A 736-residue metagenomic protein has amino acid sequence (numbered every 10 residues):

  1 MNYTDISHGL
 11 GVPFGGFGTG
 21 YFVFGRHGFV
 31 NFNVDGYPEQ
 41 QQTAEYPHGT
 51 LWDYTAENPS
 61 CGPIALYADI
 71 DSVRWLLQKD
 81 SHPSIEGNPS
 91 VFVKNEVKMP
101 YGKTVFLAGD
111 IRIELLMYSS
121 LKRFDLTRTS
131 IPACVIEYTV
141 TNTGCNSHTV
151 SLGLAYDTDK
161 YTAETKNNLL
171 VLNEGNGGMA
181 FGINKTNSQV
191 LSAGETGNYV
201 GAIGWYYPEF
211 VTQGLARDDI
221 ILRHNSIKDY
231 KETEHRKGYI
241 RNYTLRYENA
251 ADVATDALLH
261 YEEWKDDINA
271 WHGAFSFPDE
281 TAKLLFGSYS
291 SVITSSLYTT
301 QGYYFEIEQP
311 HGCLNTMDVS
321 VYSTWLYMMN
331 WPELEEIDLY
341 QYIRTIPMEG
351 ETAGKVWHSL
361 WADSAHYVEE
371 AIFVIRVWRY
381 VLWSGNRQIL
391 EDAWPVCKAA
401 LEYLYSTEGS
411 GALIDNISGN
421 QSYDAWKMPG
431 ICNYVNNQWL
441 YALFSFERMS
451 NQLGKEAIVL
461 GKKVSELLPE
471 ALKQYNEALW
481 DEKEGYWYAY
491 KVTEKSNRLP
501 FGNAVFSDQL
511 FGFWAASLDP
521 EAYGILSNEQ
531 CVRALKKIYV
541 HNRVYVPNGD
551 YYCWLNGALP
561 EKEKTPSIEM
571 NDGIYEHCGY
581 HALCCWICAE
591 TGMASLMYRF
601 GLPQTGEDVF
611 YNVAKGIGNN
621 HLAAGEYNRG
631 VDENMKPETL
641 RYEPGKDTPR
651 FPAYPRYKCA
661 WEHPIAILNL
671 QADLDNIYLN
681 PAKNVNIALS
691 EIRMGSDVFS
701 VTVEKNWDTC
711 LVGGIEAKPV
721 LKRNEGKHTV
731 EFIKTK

Functional and structural regions predicted by a protein language model:
M1-N2, L10, A108-G109, I113-L115 (+5 more regions): Acidic/polar, glycine-enriched structural segments that form the non-catalytic walls/loops of the carbohydrate-binding
S7, Q474-S507: Short, surface-exposed recognition loops and adjoining beta-strand edges that mediate ligand/DNA contacts, enriched
F17-S84, G177-M179, P208-T212, A216 (+1 more regions): Acidic-aromatic substrate-binding/catalytic surfaces of carbohydrate-active enzymes
G18, F29-N31, Y37-Q41, T50-L51 (+3 more regions): Non-catalytic C-terminal accessory modules of carbohydrate-active enzymes
G36-V105, E333-S422, P547-E569, V609-F651: Helix-terminus loop motifs that line ligand-binding clefts
D53-A56, P63-S72, N142, G197 (+10 more regions): Aromatic-rich carbohydrate-recognition surfaces in CAZymes
G177-L245, E335-E336, R379, L390 (+3 more regions): Structured mid-domain segments that build the active-site/substrate or prosthetic-cofactor binding neighborhood
T316-P347, E370, P395, E402 (+6 more regions): Active-site core of glycosidic bond-cleaving carbohydrate-active enzymes
